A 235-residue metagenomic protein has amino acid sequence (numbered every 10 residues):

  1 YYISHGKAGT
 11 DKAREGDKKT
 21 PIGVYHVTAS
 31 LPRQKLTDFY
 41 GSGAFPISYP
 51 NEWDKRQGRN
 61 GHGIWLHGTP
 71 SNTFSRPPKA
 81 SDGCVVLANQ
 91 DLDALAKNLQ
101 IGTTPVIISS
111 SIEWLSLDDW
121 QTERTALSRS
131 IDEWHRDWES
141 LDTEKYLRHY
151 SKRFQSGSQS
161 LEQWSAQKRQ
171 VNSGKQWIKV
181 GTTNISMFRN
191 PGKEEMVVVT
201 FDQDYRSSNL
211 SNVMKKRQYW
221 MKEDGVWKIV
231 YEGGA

Functional and structural regions predicted by a protein language model:
Y1-H26: Electropositive
I3-A8, L66-S71, Q203-Y205, Y231-A235: Short, solvent-exposed aromatic-acidic interface loops
D17-I22, A29-D132: Exported/periplasmic cell-wall-interacting domains
K19, R169-R217: Surface-exposed, charged secondary-structure patches
R56-N60, M187-M196, M221-G225: A short, structured loop/turn motif at beta-sheet edges
W134, Y146, W164, V199 (+1 more regions): Hydrophobic pocket/interface hotspot
S140-R153, G157: Short, well-ordered alpha-helical segments enriched in acidic and aromatic residues
N212-A235: Short beta-strand edge/turn micro-motifs at domain boundaries
